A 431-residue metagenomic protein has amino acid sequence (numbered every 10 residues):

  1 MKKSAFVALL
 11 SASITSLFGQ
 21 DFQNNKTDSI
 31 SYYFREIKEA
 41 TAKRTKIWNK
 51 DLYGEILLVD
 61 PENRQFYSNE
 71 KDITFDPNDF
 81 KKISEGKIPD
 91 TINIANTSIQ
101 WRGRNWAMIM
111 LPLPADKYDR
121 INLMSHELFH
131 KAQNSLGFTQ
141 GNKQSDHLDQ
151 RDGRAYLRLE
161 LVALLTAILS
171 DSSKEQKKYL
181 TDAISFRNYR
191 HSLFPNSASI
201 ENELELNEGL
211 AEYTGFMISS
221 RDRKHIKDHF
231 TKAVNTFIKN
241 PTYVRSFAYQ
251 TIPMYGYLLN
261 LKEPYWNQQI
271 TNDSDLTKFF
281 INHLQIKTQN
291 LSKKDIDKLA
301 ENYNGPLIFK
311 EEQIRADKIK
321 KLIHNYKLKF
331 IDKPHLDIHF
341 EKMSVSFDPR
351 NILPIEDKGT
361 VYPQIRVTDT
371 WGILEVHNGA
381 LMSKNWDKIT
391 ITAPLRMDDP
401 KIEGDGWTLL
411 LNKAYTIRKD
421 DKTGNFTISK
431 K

Functional and structural regions predicted by a protein language model:
M1-N25: Bacterial Sec-dependent N-terminal signal peptides
Q20-F80, W106, T368: N-terminal mature-domain "stem" immediately C-terminal to a signal peptide or N-terminal signal-anchor/transmembrane
K38, T271-K431: Non-catalytic terminal regions of proteins
S84-G103: Catalytic zinc-binding patch centered on the HExxH motif and its immediate surroundings that defines zinc-dependent
I109-M124: Short pre-active-site segment immediately N-terminal to the catalytic Zn-binding motif
N122-S135: Active-site recognition of the HExxH zinc-binding catalytic motif
S135-L193, S197, E201-K227: Post-HExxH zinc-binding segment in Zn-dependent metallohydrolases
P195-H225, V234-K293: Active-site-proximal alpha-helical
